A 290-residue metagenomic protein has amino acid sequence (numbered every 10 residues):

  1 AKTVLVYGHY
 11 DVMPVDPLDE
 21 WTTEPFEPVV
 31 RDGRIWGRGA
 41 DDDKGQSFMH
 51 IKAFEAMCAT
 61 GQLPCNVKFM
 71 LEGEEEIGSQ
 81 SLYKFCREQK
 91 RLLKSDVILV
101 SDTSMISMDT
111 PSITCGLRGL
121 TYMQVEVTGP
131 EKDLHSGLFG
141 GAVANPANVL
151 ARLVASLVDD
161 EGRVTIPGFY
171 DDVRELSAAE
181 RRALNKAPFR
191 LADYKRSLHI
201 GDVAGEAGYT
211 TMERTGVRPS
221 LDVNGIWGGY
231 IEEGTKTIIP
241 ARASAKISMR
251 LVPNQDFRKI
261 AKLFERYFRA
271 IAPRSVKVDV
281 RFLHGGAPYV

Functional and structural regions predicted by a protein language model:
A1-R38, M57-L63, I247: Acidic/His- and Gly-rich active-site-bordering loop/insert found across diverse amide/peptide-bond hydrolases
W36-G37, E131-G137, E232-E233: Short small-residue beta-strand/loop micro-motif enriched in glycine and branched aliphatics
D41-G116: Acidic/histidine-rich catalytic neighborhood of metal-dependent amide-processing enzymes
I106, C115, Y122, S136-I226 (+1 more regions): Acidic-enriched catalytic cores of C-N bond-cleaving enzymes acting on peptides and small amides
P111-C115, E232-T237: Short beta-strand/turn micro-motifs at beta-sheet edges
S112-T128: Flexible glycine/proline-rich, aromatic-decorated loop/lid segments
A142-V143, E233-A241: Short, solvent-exposed beta-strand/turn "edge" segments of beta-rich domains on protein surfaces
R250-L251, D279-V290: A short beta-alpha structural unit
